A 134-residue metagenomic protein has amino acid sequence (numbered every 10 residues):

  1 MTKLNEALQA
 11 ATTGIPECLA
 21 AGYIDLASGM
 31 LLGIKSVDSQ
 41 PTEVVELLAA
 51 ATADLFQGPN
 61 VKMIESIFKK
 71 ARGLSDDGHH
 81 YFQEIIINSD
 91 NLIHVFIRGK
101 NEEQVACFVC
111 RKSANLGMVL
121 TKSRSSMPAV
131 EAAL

Functional and structural regions predicted by a protein language model:
M1-L134: Non-catalytic interaction/Regulatory regions outside core domains
